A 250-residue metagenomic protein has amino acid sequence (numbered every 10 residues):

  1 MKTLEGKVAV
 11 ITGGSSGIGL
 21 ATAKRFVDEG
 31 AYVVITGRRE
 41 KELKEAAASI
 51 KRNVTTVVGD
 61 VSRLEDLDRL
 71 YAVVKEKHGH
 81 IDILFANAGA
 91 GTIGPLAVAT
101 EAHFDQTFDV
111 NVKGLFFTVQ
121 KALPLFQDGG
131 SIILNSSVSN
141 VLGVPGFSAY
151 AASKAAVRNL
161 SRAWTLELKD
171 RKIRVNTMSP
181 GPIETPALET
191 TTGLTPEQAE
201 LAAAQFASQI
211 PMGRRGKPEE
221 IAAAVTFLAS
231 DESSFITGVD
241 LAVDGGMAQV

Functional and structural regions predicted by a protein language model:
V8, S15-S16: Conserved glycine-rich cofactor-binding loop
F85, K169, R174, I236-G238: Short, small/polar-rich loop/turn modules that mediate ligand/substrate recognition or access, typified
P95-L96, T100-F108, A202, F206: Substrate-binding pocket helix/loop in short-chain dehydrogenase/reductase
V119, S153, S161: Active-site helix of classical SDR
P124-L125, L166-D170, S234: Alpha-helical segment proximal to the catalytic Tyr-Lys
S137: Residue(s) in the substrate-gating loop at a strand-loop-helix junction that position the organic substrate next
L142, T226, T237-V250: Short C-terminal tail/terminal secondary-structure segment of NAD(P)H-dependent dehydrogenase/reductase domains
